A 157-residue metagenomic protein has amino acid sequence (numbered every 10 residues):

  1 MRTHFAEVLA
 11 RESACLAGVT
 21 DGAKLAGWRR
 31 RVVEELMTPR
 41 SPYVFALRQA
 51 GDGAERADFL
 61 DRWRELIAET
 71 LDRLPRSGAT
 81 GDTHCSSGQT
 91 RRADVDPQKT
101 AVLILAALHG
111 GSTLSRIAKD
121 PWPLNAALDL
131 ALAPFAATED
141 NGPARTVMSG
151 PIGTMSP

Functional and structural regions predicted by a protein language model:
R2-L9: Short, basic, alpha-helical segments at the C-terminal edge of helix-turn-helix-like DNA-binding modules
L9-L16, G51, S112-R116: Short amphipathic alpha-helical interaction patches enriched in hydrophobic/aromatic residues with interspersed Lys/Arg
A10, G53-S87, Q98-V102, W122 (+1 more regions): Amphipathic alpha-helical packing segments from all-alpha helical-bundle domains
S13-S41, A101-I104: Hydrophobic alpha-helical connector segments
E35-T38, T90, I104-W122, P134-P143: Amphipathic C-terminal alpha-helical segment
L36-D61: Amphipathic alpha-helical segments used for helix-helix packing
P42-L47, D94, R116, P143-A144: Short, hydrophobic secondary-structure boundary micro-motifs
R76-D94, D140-S156: Intrinsically disordered, low-complexity terminal tails and inter-domain linkers enriched for S/T/G/P/D/E
